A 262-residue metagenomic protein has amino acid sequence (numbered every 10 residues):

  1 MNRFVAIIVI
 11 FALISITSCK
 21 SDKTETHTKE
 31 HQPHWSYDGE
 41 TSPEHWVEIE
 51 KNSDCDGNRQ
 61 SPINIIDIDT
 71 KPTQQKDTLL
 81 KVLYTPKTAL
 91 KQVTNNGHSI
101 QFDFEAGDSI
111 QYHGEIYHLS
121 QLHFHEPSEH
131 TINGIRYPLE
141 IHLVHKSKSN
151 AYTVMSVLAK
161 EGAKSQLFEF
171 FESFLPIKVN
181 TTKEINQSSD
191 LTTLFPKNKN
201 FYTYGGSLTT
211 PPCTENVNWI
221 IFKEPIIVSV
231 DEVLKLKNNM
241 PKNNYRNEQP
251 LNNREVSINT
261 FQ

Functional and structural regions predicted by a protein language model:
F4, C19-Q262: Alpha-carbonic anhydrase
I7-S15: Bacterial N-terminal signal peptides
